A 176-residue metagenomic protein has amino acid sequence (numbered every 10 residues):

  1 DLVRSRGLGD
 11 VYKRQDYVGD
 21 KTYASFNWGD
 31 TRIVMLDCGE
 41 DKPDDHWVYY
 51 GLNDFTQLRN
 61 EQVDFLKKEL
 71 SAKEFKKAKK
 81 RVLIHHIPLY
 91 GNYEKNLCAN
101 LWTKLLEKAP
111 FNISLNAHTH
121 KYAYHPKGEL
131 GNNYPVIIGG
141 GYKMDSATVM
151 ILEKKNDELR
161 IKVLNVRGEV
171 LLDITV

Functional and structural regions predicted by a protein language model:
D1-Y12: Single conserved hydrophobic/aromatic residue that forms the stacking wall/gate of nucleotide- or nucleobase-binding
V18, M35-D37: Membrane-interfacial catalytic/cofactor-binding modules of polytopic membrane enzymes
V18-D20, S146: Residues that act as N-cap/strand-start positions at coil-to-secondary-structure junctions
Y23-A24, M150: Residue-level detector of beta-strand structural context in well-folded domains
A24-S25, G128: Short secondary-structure boundary/capping segments
W28-G29, K155: Structural motif
R32-V34, P43-G131: His/acidic metal-ligating clusters that form di-metal
A123-V176: Binuclear metal-dependent phosphoesterase catalytic core
